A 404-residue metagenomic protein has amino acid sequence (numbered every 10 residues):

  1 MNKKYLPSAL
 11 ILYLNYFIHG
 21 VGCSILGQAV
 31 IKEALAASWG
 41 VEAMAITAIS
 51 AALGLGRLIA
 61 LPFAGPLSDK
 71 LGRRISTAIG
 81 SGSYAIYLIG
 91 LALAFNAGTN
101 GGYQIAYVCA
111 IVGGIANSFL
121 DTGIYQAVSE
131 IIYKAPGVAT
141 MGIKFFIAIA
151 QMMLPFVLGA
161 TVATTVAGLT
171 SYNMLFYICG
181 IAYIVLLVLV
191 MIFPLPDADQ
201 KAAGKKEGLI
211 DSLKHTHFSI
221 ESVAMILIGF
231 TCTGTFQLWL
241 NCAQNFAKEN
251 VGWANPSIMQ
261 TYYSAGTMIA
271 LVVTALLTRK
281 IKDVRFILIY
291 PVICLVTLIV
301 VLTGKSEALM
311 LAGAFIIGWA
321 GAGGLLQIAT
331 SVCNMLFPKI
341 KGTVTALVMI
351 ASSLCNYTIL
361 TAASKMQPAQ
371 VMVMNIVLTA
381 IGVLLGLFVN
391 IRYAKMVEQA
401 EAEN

Functional and structural regions predicted by a protein language model:
G27-Q28, F218-M268: Extracytoplasmic gate region of multi-pass secondary transporters
A60-R73, A270-D283: Helix-to-loop junctions at the C-terminal end of transmembrane segments in multipass secondary transporters
G82-N100, I293-K305: C-terminal ends and interior cores of transmembrane alpha-helices in multi-pass membrane transporters/permeases
C109-F146: Cytoplasmic helix-loop-helix junction between adjacent transmembrane helices in 12-TM secondary transporters
A139-L195: Helix-loop-helix hairpin linking two adjacent transmembrane segments in secondary transporters
N173-M191, V371-N390: Symmetry-related core transmembrane helices of the 12-TM Major Facilitator Superfamily/SLC fold
K282-A329: C-terminal transmembrane helical hairpin of 12-TM major facilitator-type secondary transporters
N334-P368: A late C-terminal transmembrane helix in Major Facilitator Superfamily
